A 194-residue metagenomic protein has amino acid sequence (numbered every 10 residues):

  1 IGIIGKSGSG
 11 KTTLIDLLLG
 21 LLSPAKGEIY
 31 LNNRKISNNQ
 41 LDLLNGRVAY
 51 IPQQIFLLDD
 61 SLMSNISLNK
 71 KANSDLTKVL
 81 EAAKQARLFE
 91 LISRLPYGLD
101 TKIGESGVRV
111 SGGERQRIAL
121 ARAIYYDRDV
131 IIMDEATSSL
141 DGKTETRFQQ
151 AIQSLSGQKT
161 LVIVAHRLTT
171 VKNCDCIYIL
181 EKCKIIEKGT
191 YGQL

Functional and structural regions predicted by a protein language model:
I4-K6: The feature captures the beta-strand-to-loop junction immediately N-terminal to the Walker
T13, G46-A49, Q54, N65 (+2 more regions): ABC-family ATPase nucleotide-binding domain "signature/switch" substructure
I15, D59, M63-K71: Short helical segment in ABC ATPase nucleotide-binding domains corresponding to the A-loop/adjacent helical element
L19: Helix-to-loop junction immediately C-terminal to a conserved catalytic motif
A25-E28, K182: Conserved coupling/switch loops of ABC nucleotide-binding domains, chiefly the family-specific signature
G27-R34, L44: Conserved ABC transporter NBD signature motif
I36-A49: ABC ATPase NBD coupling module
L76-R94: Conserved ABC ATPase "signature" region
